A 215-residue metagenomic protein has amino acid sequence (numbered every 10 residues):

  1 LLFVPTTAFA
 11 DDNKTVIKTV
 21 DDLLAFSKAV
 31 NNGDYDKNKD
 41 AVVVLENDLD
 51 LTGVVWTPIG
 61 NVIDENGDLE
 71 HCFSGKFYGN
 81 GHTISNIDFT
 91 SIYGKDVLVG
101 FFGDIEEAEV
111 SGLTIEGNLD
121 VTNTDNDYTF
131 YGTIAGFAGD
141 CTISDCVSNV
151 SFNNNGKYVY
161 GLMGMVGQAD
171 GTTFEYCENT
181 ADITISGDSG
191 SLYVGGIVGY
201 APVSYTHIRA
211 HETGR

Functional and structural regions predicted by a protein language model:
L1-T7: Sec-dependent N-terminal signal peptides of Gram-positive bacterial secreted proteins and lipoproteins
A8-Y205, R209, R215: Surface-exposed repetitive/solenoidal architectures
